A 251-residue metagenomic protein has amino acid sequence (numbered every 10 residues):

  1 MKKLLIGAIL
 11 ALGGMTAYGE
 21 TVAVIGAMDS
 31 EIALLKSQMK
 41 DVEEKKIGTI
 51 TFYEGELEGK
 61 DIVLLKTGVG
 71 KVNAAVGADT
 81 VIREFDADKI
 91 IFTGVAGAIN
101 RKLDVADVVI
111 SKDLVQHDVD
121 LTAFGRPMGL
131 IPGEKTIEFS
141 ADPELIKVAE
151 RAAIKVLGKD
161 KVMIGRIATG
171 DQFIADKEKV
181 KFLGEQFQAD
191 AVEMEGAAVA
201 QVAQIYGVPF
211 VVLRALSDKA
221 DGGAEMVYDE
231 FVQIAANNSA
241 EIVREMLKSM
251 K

Functional and structural regions predicted by a protein language model:
L4-G13: Sec-dependent N-terminal signal peptides
M15-G19: Sec/Tat signal peptide C-region and signal peptidase I cleavage site
E20-D79: N-terminal short beta-loop-beta anion/metal-coordinating cradle
D86-I91: Proline-aspartate-enriched helix->loop->beta-strand connector
N100-Q186: Mid-sequence, gly/pro-rich, charge-dense loop/helix-turn segments that line enzyme active sites
F173-V212, S217-D218: A C-terminal functional module that forms or caps the active site or interfaces directly with catalytic machinery
A220-K251: His/Asp/Glu-rich mid-to-C-terminal helical/loop segments that flank catalytic regions of hydrolases
